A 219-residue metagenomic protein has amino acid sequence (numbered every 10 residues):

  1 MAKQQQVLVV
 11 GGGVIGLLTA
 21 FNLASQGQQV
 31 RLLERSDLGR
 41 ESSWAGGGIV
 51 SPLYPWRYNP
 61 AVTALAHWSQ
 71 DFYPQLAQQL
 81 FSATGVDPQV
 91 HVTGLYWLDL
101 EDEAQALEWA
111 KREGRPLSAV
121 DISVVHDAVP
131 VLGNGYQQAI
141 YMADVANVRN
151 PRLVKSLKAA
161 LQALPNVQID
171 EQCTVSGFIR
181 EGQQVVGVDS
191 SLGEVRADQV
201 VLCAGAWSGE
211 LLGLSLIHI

Functional and structural regions predicted by a protein language model:
Q5-R31: N-terminal Rossmann-like FAD-binding beta1-loop-alpha1 element of flavoenzymes
I15, L38, W207: Conserved Rossmann-like nucleotide-cofactor binding loop
S25-W44: Glycine-rich FAD pyrophosphate-binding loop
V30, L117, V200: Hydrophobic anchor at the start of a short beta-strand that flanks the dinucleotide cofactor-binding loop
I49-A128: Dinucleotide-binding Rossmann-like beta1-alpha1 core, especially the glycine-rich loop that anchors the ADP
A143-S191, D198: Helical element adjacent to the flavin cofactor pocket in flavoenzyme catalytic cores
L202-S215: Flavin (primarily FAD) binding-site architecture
I217-I219: Conserved small/polar residues in nucleotide/adenosyl-binding loops
